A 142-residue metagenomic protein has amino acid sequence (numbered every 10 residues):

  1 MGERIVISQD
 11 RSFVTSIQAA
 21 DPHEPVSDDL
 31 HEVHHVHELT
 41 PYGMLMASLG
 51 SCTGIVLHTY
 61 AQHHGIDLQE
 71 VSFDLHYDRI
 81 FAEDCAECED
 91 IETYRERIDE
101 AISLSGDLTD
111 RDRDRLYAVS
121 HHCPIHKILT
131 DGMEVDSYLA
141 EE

Functional and structural regions predicted by a protein language model:
M1-A47, H58-E142: Extended beta-strand/beta-hairpin segments
L49-T53: Alpha-helical metal-binding/catalytic segments enriched in His/Glu/Asp
